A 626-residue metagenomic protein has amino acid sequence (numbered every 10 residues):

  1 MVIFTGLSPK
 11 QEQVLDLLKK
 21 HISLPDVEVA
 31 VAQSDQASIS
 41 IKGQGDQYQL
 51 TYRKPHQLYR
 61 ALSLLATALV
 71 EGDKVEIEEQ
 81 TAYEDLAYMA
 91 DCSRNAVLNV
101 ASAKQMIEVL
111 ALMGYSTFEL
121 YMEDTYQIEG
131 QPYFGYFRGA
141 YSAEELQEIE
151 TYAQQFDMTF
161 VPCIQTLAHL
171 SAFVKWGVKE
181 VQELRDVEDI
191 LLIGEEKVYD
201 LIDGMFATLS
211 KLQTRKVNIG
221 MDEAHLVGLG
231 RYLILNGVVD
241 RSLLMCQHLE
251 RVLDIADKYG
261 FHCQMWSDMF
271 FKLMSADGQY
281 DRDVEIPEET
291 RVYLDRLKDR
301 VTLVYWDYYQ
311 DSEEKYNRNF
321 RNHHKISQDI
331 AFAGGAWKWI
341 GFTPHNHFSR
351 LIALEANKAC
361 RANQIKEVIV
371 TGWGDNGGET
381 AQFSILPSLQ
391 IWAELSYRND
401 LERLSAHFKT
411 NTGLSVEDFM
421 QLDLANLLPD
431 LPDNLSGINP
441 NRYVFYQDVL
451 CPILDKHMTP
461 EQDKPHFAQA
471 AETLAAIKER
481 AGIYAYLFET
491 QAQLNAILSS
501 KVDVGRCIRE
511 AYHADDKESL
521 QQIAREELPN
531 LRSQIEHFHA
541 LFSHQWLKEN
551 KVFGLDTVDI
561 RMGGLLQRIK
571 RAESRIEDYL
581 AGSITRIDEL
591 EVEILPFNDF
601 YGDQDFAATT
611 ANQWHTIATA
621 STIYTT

Functional and structural regions predicted by a protein language model:
M1, E76-A82, Y293-D295: Short boundary motifs at domain starts and secondary-structure transition points
V2-I3, L18-Y52: Short, well-ordered secondary-structure micro-motifs within conserved domains or adaptor modules
V2-P25, E108, E148-T151, D157 (+3 more regions): Substrate-binding groove of N-acetylhexosamine-processing glycoside hydrolases
T5-G6, V31-Q33, G43, Y52 (+4 more regions): Pocket-edge structural micro-motifs
L7, A37-I39, L98, Y141: Alpha-helical hairpin
P9-Q13, Q33-I39, L50-R60, S500-D503: Short, surface-exposed beta-strand/loop "edge" segments at domain boundaries and coil↔beta transitions
S40-G43, F173, L229, S275-D277 (+2 more regions): Short, well-ordered secondary-structure micro-motifs
G45-Q264, A331-G334, W339, N346: Feature activates predominantly on carbohydrate-active enzymes
